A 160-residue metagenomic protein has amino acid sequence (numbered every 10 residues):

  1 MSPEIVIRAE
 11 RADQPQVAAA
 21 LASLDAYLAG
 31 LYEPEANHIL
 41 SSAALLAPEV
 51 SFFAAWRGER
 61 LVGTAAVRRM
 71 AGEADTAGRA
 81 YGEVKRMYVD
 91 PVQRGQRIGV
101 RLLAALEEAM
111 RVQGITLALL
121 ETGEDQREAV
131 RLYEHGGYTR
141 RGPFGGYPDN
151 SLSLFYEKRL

Functional and structural regions predicted by a protein language model:
S2-K85, D90-V92, L103-A105, A109 (+2 more regions): Acetyl-CoA-dependent GNAT
A12, L119-E124, V130, E134-H135 (+1 more regions): Conserved catalytic-core motifs of GNAT/GCN5-like acyltransferases
R79-Y81, L117, S153: A generic structural signal for beta-strand entry/edge sites
Q96: Flexible nucleotide-binding loop
L103, M110-T122: Conserved GNAT acetyl-CoA-binding A-motif
